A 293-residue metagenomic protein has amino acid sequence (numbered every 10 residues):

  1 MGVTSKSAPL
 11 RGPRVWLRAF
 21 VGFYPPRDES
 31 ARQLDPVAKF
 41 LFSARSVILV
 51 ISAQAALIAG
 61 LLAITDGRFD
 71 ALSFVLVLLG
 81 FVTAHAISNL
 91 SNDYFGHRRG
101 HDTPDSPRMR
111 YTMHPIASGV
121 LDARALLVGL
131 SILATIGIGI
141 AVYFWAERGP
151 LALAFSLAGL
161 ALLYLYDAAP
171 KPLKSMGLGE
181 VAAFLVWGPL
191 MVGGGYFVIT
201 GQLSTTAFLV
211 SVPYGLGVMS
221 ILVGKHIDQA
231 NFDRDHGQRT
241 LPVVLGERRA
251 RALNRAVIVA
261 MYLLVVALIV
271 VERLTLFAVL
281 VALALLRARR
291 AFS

Functional and structural regions predicted by a protein language model:
G2-L72, L76, G80, K171 (+2 more regions): Topogenic membrane-insertion module of multi-pass membrane proteins
L49-A53, A71-L79, L127-S131, A152-L157 (+5 more regions): Hydrophobic alpha-helical transmembrane segments
V50-A59, V181-Y196, V243-E247: Small-residue-rich segments of transmembrane alpha-helices in multi-pass membrane proteins, especially helix faces
I58, G67-Y94, L153-Y164, S204-G224: Membrane-embedded alpha-helical segments that form the functional core of polytopic membrane enzymes, especially those
T83-M109, M219-P242: Acidic (Asp/Glu-rich) catalytic motifs at the cytosolic membrane interface
D105-E147, P242-L274: Multi-pass membrane catalytic core of lipid/isoprenoid biosynthesis enzymes
H114-Q202: Intramembrane alpha-helical segments
V270-S293: Extended hydrophobic alpha-helices typical of membrane-associated regions
